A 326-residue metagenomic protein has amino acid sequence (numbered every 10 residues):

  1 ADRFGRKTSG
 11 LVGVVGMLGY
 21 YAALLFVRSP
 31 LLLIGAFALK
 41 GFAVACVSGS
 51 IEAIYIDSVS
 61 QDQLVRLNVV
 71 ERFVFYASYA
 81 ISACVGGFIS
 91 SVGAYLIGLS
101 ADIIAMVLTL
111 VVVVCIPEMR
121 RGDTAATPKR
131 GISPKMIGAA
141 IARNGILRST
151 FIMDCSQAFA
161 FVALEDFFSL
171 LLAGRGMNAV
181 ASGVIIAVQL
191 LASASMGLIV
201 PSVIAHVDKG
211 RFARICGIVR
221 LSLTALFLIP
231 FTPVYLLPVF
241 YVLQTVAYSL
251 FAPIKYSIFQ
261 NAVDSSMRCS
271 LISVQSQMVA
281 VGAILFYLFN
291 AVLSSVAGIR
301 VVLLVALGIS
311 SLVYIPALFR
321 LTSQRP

Functional and structural regions predicted by a protein language model:
A1, G5-R6, G10-M17, L32 (+6 more regions): Substrate-agnostic recognition of the 12-TM MFS/MFS-like secondary transporter fold
R6-V12, I97-G98, K209-C216, V302: Juxtamembrane helix-start motifs in multi-pass secondary transporters
V15-R28, V219-T232: C-terminal ends and interior cores of transmembrane alpha-helices in multi-pass membrane transporters/permeases
L24, Y79-S100, L170-R175, A283-L303: Transmembrane alpha-helix termini and helix-breaking/packing motifs in multi-pass membrane transporters
L25-F37, L228-Y241: Helix-loop junctions at membrane interfaces in 12-TM secondary transporters
I97-V114, L303-L318: Symmetry-related core transmembrane helices of the 12-TM Major Facilitator Superfamily/SLC fold
D102, L110-T127, L318-P326: Helix-loop junctions on the cytosolic side of multi-pass membrane transporters, especially the intracellular loop
P117-I152: Juxtamembrane intracellular "pre-TM" segments in multi-pass secondary transporters
